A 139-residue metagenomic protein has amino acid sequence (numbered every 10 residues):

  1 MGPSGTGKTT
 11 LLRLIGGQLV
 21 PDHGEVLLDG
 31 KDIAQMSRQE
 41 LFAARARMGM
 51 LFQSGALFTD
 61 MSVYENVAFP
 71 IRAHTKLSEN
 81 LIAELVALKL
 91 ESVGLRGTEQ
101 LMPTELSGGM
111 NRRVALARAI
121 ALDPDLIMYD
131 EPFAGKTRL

Functional and structural regions predicted by a protein language model:
G16: Helix-to-loop junction immediately C-terminal to a conserved catalytic motif
G24-D32: Conserved ABC transporter NBD signature motif
K31-D32, E79-G97: Conserved ABC ATPase "signature" region
D60-F69: Short coil-to-helix segment of the ABC ATPase nucleotide-binding domain corresponding to the Q-loop/switch region
M102-L106, M110: Conserved ABC ATPase signature
D123: Conserved catalytic motifs of ABC-family nucleotide-binding domains
I127-D130: Catalytic Walker B motif of ABC-type/P-loop ATPase nucleotide-binding domains
